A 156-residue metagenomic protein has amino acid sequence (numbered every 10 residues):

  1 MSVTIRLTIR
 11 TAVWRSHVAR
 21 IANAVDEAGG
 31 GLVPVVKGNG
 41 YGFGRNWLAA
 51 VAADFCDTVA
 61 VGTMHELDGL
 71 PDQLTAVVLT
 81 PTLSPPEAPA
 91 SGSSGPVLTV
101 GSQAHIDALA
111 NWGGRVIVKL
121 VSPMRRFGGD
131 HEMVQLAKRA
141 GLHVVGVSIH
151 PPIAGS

Functional and structural regions predicted by a protein language model:
M1-S2: Gly-rich Lys/Arg/Thr-decorated short loops/hinges at beta-loop-alpha junctions or inter-strand turns that position
I5-I9, V13, G30-S156: Active-site-proximal beta-alpha core segment in soluble small-molecule metabolic enzymes
L7-V25: N-terminal basic/disordered segments at the start of proteins
